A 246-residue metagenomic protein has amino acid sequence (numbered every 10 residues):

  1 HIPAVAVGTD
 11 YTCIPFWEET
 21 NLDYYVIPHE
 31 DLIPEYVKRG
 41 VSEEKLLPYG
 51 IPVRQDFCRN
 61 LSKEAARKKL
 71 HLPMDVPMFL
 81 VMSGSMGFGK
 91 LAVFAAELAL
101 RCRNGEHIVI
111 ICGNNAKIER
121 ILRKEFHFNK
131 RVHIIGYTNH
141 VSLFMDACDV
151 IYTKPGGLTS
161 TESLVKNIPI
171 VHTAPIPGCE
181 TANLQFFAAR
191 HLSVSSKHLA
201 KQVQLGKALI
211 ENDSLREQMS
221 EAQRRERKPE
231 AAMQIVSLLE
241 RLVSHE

Functional and structural regions predicted by a protein language model:
D23-S85, N114-K117: A nucleotide-sugar donor-handling region in carbohydrate enzymes
K63-A65, L72-C148, T181: Donor-nucleotide binding loops and adjacent catalytic segments primarily of GT-B fold Leloir glycosyltransferases
S142, S160-K166, Q185: Short alpha-helical segment that forms part of, or immediately flanks, the ligand-binding pocket in carbohydrate-active
D146-G156: Acidic donor-binding loop of glycosyltransferase active sites
C148-D149, N167-P169: A short alpha->beta transition loop at the rim of the catalytic pocket in nucleotide-sugar-dependent
A188-S214: C-terminal "capping" alpha-helix adjacent to the active site of nucleotide-linked donor transferases in cell-envelope
L215-P229: A short, well-ordered alpha-helix in the C-terminal region of glycosyltransferases
K228-E246: C-terminal alpha-helical cap of glycosyltransferases
